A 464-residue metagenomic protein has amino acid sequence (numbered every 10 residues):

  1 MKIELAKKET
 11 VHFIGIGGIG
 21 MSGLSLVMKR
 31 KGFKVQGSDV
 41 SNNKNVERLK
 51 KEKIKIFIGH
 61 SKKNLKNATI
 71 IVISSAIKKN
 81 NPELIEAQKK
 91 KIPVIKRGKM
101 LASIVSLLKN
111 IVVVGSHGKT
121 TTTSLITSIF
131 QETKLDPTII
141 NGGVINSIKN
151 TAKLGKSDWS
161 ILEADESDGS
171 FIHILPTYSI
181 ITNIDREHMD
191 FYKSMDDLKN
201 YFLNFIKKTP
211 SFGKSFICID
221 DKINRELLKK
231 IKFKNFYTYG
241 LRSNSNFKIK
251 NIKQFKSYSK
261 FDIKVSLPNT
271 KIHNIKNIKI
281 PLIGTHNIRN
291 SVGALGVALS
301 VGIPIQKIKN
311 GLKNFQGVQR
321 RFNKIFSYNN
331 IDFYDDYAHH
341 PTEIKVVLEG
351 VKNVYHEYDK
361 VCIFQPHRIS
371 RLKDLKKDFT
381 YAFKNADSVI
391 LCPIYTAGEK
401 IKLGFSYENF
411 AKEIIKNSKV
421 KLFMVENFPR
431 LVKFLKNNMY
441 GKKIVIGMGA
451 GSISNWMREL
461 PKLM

Functional and structural regions predicted by a protein language model:
K2-H12, G20, L24-K31, I180 (+3 more regions): Nucleotide phosphate-binding/pyrophosphate-handling subdomain across enzymes that bind or process nucleotide phosphates
I3-L5, F13, G20, V27-F33 (+7 more regions): Phosphate-binding loop of NTP-binding sites
V11-I16, M448: Conserved N-terminal Rossmann-fold NAD(P)-binding element of oxidoreductases
F33-R48: NAD(P)-binding Rossmann-fold cofactor-contacting core
S38-D39, F57-H60, I95-A102, I140 (+3 more regions): Beta-strand->loop->alpha-helix junctions that form or flank phosphate-binding loops in nucleotide-handling enzymes
K55-N67, R430, L435: Short acidic low-complexity segments
T380-G441: C-terminal helical cap/extension that packs against the catalytic core of soluble nucleotide-cofactor enzymes
